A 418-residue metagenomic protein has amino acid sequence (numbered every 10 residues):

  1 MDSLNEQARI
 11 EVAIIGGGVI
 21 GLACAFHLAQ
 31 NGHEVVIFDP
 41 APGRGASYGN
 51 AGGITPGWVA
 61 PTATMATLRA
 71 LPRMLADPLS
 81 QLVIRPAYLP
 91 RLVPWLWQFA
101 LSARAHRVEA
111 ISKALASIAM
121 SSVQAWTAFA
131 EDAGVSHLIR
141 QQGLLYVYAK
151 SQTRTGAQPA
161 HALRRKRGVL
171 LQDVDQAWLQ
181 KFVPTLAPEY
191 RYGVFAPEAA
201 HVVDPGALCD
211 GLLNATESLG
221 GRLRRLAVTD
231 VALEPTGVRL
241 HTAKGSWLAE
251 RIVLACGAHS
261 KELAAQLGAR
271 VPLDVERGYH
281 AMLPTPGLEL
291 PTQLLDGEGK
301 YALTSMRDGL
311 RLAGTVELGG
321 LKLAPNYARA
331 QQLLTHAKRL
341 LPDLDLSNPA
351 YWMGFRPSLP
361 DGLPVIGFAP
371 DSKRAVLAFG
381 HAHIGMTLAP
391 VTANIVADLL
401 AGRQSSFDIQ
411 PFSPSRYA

Functional and structural regions predicted by a protein language model:
E6-G18: Beta1/beta-strand and adjacent pyrophosphate-binding region of the FAD-binding site in flavoprotein oxidoreductases
G21-L22: N-terminal Rossmann-fold NAD(P) dinucleotide-binding loop
Q30-G49: Glycine-rich FAD pyrophosphate-binding loop
P40, G52-G53, W58-S102, D230-V238 (+1 more regions): Active-site substrate-recognition segment that forms the wall of the catalytic cavity or substrate channel
V93-N214: Rossmann-like flavin
L171, P205, E298, R339-A418: C-terminal catalytic lobe of FAD-dependent flavoproteins
V174-F182, R224-V238: A conserved short coil-to-beta-strand element within the FAD-binding core of flavoproteins
